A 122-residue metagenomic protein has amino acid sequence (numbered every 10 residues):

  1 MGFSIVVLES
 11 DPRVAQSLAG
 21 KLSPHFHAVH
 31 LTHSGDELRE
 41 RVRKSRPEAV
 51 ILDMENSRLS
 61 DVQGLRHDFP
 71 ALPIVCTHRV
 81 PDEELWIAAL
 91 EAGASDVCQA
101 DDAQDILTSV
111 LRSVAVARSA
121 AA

Functional and structural regions predicted by a protein language model:
D11-H33, E37: Two-component/phosphorelay signaling modules centered on CheY-like receiver
G20-L22, R41, A88: Alpha-helical interaction/dimerization surfaces of two-component signaling modules
H33-A49, S57: Acidic, metal-coordinating helix/loop segments flanking the phosphotransfer/catalytic sites of two-component signaling
L59-A71: Short amphipathic alpha-helix used as the core "switch/output" element in two-component signaling
H78-D96: Alpha4 helix (beta4-alpha4-beta5 surface) of REC/receiver domains from two-component response regulators
E83, A103-T108: Conserved two-component signaling phosphotransfer/partner-docking surface
D96, I106-A122: Receiver (REC) domain switch/output surface
Q99-A100: A Lys-centered signature of the CheY-like receiver
